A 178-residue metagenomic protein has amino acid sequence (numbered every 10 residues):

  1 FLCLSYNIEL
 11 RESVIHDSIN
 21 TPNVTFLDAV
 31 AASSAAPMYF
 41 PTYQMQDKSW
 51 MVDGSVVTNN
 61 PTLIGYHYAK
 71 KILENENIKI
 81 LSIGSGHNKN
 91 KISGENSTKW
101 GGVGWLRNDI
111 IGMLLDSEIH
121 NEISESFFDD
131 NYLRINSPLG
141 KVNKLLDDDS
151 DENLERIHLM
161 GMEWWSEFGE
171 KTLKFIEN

Functional and structural regions predicted by a protein language model:
F1-N178: Patatin-like phospholipase
